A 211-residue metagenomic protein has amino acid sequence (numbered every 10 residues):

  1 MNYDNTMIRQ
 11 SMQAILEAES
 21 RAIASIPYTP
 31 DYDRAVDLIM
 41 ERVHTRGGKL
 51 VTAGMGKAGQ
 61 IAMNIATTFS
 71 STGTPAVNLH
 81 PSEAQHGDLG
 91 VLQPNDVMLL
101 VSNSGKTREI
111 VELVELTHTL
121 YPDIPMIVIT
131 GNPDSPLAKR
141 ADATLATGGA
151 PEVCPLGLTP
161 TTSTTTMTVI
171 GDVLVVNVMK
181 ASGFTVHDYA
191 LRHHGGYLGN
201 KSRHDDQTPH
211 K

Functional and structural regions predicted by a protein language model:
M1-T45: An N-terminal, well-structured beta->alpha segment
I23-A24, G47, V186, K201: Residue-level signal for secondary-structure boundary elements
M40-E41, K49-S182: Glycine-rich phosphate-binding loops that contact phosphosugars or nucleotide phosphates
V43-G54, S71, N200-K211: Short, charged low-complexity intrinsically disordered segments located at boundaries of structured domains
K139, V153, K180-K211: Internal, active-site/partner-interface "lid" segment
